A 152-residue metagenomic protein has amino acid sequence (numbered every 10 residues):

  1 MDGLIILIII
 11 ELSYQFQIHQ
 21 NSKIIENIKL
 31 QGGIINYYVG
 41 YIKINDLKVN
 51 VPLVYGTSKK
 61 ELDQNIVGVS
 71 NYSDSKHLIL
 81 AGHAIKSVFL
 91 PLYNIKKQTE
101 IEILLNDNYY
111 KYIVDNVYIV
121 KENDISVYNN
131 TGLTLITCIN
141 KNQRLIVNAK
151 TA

Functional and structural regions predicted by a protein language model:
D2-A152: Solvent-exposed, non-transmembrane regions of membrane-associated and secreted proteins
